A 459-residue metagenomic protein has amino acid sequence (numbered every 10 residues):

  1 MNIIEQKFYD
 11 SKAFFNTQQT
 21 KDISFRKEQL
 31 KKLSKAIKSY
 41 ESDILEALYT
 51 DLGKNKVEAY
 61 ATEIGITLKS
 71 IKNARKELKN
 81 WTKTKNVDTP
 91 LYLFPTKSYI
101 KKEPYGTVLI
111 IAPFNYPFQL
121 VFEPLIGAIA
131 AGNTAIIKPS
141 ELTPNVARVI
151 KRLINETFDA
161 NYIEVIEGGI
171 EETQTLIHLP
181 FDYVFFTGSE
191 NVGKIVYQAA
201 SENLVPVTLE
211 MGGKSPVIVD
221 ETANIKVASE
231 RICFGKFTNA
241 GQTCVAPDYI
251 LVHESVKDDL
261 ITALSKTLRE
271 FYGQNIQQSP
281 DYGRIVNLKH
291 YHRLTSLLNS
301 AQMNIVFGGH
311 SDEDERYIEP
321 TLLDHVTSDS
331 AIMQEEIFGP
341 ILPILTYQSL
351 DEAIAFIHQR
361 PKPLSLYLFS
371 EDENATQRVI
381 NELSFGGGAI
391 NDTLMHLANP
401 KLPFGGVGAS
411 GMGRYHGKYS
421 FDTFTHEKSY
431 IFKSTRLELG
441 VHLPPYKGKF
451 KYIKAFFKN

Functional and structural regions predicted by a protein language model:
M1-Y99: N-terminal Rossmann-like NAD(P)+-binding subdomain of aldehyde/semialdehyde dehydrogenases
F15, Q19, S34-I37, E41 (+15 more regions): Structural signal for hydrophobic packing residues in well-ordered secondary-structure cores of soluble enzyme domains
K21-F25, I218, Y317-N459: Conserved C-terminal structural/oligomerization subdomain of aldehyde/semialdehyde dehydrogenase
R26, I71, G132, I163 (+8 more regions): Residue-level signal for inorganic ion chemistry
K32, Y162, D182-V184, L342 (+1 more regions): Short active-site oxyanion
L91-V227: Rossmann-like NAD(P) dinucleotide-binding subdomain of oxidoreductase/dehydrogenase enzymes
N191-T327, I390, G448, A455-K458: ALDH superfamily catalytic-core signature
